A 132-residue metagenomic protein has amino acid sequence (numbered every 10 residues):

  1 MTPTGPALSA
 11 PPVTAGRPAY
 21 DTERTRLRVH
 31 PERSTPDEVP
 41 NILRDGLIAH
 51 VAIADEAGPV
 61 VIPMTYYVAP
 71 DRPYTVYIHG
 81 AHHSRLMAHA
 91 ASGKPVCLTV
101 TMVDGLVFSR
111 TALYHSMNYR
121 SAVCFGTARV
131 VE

Functional and structural regions predicted by a protein language model:
M1-E132: Binding-site signature for planar aromatic cofactors or substrates
